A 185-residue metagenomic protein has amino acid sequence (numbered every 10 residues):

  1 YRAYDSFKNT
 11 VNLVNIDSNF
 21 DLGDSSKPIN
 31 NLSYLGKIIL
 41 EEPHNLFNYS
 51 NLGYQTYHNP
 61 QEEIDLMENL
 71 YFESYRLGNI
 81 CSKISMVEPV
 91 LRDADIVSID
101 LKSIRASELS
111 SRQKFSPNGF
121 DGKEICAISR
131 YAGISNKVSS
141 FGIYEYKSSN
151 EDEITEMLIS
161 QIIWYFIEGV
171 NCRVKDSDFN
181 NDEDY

Functional and structural regions predicted by a protein language model:
Y1-I143, K147-Y185: Conserved alpha-helical scaffold segments that buttress catalytic/binding sites
